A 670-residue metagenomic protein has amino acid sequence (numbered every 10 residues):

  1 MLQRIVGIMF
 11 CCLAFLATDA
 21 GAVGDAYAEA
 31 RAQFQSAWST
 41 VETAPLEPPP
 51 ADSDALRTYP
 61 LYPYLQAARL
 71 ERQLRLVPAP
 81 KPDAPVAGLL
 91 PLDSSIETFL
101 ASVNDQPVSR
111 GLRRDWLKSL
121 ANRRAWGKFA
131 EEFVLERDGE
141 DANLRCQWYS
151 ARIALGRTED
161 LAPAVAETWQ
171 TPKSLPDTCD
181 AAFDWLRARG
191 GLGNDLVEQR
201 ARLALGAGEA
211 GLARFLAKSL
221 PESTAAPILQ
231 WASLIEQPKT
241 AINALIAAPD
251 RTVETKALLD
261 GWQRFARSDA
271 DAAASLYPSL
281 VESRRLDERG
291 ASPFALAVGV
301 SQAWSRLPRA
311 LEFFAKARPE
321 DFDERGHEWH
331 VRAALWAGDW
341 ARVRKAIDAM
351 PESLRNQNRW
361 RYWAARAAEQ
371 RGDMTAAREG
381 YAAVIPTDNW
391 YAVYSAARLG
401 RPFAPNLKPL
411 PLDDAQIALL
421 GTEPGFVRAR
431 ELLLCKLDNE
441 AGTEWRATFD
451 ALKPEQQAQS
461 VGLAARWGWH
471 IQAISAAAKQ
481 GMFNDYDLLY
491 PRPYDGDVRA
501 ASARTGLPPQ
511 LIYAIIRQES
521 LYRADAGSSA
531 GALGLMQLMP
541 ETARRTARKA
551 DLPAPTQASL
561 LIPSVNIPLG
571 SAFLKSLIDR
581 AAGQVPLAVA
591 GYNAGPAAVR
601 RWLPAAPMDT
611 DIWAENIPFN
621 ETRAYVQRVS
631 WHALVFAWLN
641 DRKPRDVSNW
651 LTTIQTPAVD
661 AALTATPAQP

Functional and structural regions predicted by a protein language model:
V6-A17: Bacterial N-terminal signal peptides
A17-R69, R75-A79, D83-A87, P405-F426 (+1 more regions): N-terminal leader/linker segments that initiate helical-solenoid repeat arrays
V23-Q33, P45, T58-Q66, L92 (+19 more regions): Generic helix N-cap/helix-start motif at coil->alpha-helix transitions
W38, E71, K118, S150 (+6 more regions): Residue-level recognition of tetratricopeptide repeat
L46-S53, P80-A101, W126-E136, E159-T171 (+12 more regions): Alpha-helical repeat scaffolds
T58-Y62, A67, S275, S279-E282 (+10 more regions): Catalytic glycan-binding domains that act on GlcNAc-containing polysaccharides
L70-L74, L100-A101, R113-K118, N122 (+3 more regions): Alpha-helical adaptor scaffolds
L76, S119, R123, L155-G156 (+7 more regions): Structural motif corresponding to the intra-repeat A-B loop/turn of tetratricopeptide repeats
